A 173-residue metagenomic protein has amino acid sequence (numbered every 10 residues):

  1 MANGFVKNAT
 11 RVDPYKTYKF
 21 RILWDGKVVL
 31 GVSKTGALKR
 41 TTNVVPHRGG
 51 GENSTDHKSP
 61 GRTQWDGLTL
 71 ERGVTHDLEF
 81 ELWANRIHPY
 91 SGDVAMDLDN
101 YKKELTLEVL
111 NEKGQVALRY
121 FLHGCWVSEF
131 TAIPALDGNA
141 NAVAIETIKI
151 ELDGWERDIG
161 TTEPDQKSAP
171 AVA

Functional and structural regions predicted by a protein language model:
M1-A173: Glycine-rich, low-complexity intrinsically disordered segments
